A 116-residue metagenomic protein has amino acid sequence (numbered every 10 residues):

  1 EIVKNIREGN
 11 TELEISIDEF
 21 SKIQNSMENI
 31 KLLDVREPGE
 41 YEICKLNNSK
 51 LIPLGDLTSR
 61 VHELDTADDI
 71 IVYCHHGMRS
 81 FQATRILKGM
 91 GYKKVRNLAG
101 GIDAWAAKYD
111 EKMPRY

Functional and structural regions predicted by a protein language model:
E1-K31, P38-I71, M78-Y116: Rhodanese-like catalytic fold shared by cysteine-dependent sulfurtransferases and DSP/PTP-type phosphatases
